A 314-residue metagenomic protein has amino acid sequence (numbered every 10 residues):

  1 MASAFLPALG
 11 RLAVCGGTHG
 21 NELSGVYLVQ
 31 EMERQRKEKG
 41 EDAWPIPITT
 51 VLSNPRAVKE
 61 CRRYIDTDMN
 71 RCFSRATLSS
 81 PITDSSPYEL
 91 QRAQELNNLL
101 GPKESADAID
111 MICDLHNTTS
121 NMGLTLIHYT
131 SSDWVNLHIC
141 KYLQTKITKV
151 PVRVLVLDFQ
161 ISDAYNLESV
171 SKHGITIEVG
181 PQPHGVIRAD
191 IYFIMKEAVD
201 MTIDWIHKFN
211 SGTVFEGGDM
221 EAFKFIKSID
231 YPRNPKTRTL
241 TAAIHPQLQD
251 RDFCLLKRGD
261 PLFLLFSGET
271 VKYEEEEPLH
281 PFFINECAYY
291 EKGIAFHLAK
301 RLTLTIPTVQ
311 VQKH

Functional and structural regions predicted by a protein language model:
M1-H314: Structured catalytic-domain cores with a bias toward divalent-metal coordination
